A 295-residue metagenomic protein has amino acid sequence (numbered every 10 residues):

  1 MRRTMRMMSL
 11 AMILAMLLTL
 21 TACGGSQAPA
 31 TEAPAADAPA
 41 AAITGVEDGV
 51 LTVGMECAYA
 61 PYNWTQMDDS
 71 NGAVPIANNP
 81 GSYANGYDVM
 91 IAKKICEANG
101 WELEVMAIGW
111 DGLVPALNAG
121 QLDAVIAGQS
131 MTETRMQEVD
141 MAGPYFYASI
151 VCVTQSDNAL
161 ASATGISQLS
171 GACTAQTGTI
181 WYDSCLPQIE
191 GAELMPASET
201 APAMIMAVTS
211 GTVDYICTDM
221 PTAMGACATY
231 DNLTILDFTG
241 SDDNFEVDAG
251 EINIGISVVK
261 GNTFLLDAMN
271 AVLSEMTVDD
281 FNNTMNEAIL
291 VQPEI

Functional and structural regions predicted by a protein language model:
L18-A22: C-terminal motif of bacterial Sec signal peptides marking the signal peptidase cleavage site
G24-T44: Short, low-complexity, disordered segments immediately C-terminal to signal peptides in bacterial exported proteins
G25, A41, I180-E199, D267-I295: Ligand-binding clefts/hinges and TM-proximal coupling segments of bilobed small-molecule sensing domains
D37-G128: Extracytoplasmic small-molecule ligand-binding "clamshell" domains of the periplasmic binding protein/Venus flytrap
V53, C57-A60, G81-E97, Q129 (+3 more regions): Bilobed "Venus flytrap"/periplasmic-binding protein-like clamshell domains and structurally analogous long
K93, E97, E102-S167, D243-A249: Acidic, polar ligand-binding/catalytic clefts
G112, A127-E138, S184-P187, S210 (+1 more regions): A ligand-binding cleft/hinge motif common to bilobed small-molecule-binding domains
F146-S156, T229-L273, L290-I295: Periplasmic-binding protein-like
